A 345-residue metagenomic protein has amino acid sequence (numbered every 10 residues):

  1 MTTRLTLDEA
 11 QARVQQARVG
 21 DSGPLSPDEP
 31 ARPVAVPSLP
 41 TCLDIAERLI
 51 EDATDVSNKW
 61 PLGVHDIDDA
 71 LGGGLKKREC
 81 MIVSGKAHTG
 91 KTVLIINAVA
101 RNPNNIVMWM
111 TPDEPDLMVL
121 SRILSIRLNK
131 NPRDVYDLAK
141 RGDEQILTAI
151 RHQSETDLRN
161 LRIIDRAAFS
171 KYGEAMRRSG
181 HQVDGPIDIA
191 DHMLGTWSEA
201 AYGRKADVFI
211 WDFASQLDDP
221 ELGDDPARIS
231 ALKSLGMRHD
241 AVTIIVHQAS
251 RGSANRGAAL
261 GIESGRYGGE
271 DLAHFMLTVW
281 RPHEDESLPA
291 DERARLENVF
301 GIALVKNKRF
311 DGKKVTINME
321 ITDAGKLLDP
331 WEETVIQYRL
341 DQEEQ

Functional and structural regions predicted by a protein language model:
T3-E47, H152-R159, S170-F209, S234 (+2 more regions): C-terminal regions of RecA-like/P-loop NTPase motor modules
R13, N105-P220: Conserved inter-motif catalytic segment of the P-loop NTP-binding fold
G23-K130: The Walker A/P-loop phosphate-binding site
V107, T243, M276-T278: Short, well-ordered beta-strand core segments
D113-E114, D212, A241, I245-S250 (+1 more regions): A short beta-strand-to-loop transition that corresponds to the Sensor-1 phosphate-sensing loop of AAA+ P-loop ATPases
I126-K130, F213, L217, L235-R238 (+3 more regions): Conserved, well-folded catalytic cores of nucleic-acid-processing and energy-transducing macromolecular machines
P220-D224, R256-G257: Short, solvent-exposed loop/turn segments at secondary-structure boundaries
L222-S234: Conserved Walker B catalytic segment
